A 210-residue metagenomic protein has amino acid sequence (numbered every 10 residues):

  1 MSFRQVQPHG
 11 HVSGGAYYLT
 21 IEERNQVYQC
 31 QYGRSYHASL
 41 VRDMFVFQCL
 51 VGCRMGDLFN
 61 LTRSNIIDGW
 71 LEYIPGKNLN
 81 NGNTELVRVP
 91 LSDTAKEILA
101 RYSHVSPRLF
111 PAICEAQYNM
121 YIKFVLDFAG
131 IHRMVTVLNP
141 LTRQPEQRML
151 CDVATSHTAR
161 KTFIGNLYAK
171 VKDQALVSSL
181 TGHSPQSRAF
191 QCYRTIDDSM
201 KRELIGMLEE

Functional and structural regions predicted by a protein language model:
M1-M55, A116-Q117: Basic, Lys/Arg- and aromatic-enriched nucleic-acid-binding interface segment
E23, V51, N60-A100: Conserved tyrosine-mediated DNA breakage-rejoining catalytic core shared by Y-recombinases
V27, V87-E97, Q191-E210: DNA/chromatin major-groove-contacting recognition/catalytic segments
G33-S35, V105-R108, K123-S179: Short, basic (Lys/Arg/His-rich) helix/loop patches that form interaction surfaces in the mid-to-C-terminal regions
F47-N60, K170-K172, H183: A short, glycine-centered helix-capping/turn motif at helix boundaries that positions DNA-contacting or catalytic
S64-W70, A169-C192: Short, polar N-cap/turn motifs at the start of nucleic acid-interacting alpha helices
K77-L79, E115-Y118, T181-G206: Catalytic-site neighborhood detector that most strongly recognizes the C-terminal catalytic loop/helix of tyrosine
I131-R133, S187, G206-E210: C-terminal secondary-structure termini that scaffold catalytic or DNA-interacting sites
